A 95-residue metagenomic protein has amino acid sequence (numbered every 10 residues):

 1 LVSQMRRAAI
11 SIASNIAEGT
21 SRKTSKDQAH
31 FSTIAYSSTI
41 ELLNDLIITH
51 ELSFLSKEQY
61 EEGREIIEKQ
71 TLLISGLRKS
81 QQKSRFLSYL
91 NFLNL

Functional and structural regions predicted by a protein language model:
L1-L95: Amphipathic alpha-helical assembly/interaction segments
